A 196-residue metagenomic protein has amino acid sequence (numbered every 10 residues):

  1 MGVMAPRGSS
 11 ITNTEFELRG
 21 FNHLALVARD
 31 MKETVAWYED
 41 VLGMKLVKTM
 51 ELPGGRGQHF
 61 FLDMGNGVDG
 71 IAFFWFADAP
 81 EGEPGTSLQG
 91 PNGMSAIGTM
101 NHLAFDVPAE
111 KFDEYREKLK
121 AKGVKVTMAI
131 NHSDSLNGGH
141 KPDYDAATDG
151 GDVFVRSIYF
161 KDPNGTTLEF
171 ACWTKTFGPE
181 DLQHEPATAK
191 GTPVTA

Functional and structural regions predicted by a protein language model:
G2-A5, R19, M31-K32, T86-L88 (+3 more regions): Vicinal oxygen chelate
A5-F16: A detector for short, charged/polar N-terminal pre-domain segments
V27-A79: Core segments of cupin and vicinal oxygen chelate
G70, T167-F170: Short glycine-/small-residue motifs
E81-G85, P179: Short acidic/His/Gly/Ser-rich catalytic and metal-binding motifs that mark active-site loops of diverse hydrolases
A171, E180-Q183: Short, solvent-exposed loop/turn and secondary-structure capping segments
